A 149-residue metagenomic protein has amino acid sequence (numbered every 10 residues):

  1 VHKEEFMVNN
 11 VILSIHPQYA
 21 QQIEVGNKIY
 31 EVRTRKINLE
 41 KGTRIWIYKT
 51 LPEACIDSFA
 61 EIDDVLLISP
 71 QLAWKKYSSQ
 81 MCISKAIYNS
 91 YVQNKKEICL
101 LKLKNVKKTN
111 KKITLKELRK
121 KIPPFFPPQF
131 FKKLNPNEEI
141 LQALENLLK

Functional and structural regions predicted by a protein language model:
H2, F6-I37, K41, P52-D57 (+1 more regions): Contiguous surface segments at macromolecular interaction interfaces
K49: Non-catalytic, usually N-terminal nucleic-acid engagement modules in DNA/RNA processing proteins
